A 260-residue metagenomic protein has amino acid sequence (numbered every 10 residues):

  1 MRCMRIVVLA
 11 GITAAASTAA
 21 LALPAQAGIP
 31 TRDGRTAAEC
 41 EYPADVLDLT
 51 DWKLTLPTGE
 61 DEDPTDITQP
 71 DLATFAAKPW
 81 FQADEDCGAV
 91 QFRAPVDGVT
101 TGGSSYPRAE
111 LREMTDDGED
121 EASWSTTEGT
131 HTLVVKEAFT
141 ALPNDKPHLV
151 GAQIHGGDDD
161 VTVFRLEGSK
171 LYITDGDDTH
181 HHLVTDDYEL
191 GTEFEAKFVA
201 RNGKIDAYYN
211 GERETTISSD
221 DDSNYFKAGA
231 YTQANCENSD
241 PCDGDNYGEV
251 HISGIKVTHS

Functional and structural regions predicted by a protein language model:
M1-G28: Secretory targeting and sorting signals
G28-K78: N-terminal module-boundary/linker segments of secreted carbohydrate-active enzymes
A38-G59, E128-T132, N144, S219-S260: Ligand-recognition surfaces built from glycine- and aromatic
D71-K170: Secretory/extracellular carbohydrate-interaction modules and structurally similar beta-sandwich "look-alikes"
F92, I173-D175, A207: Short hydrophobic/aromatic-rich beta-strand segments that constitute the beta-sheet cores of beta-sandwich/beta-barrel
L133-V135, G191-A207: Short tryptophan-centered beta-strand motifs in secreted/extracellular beta-sheet-rich domains of glycan-recognition
Y172-E195: Short, aromatic/His-centered strand-loop micro-motif at the edge of beta-sheets
Y208-E212: Short strand-turn-strand beta-turns centered on an Asx-Gly dipeptide
